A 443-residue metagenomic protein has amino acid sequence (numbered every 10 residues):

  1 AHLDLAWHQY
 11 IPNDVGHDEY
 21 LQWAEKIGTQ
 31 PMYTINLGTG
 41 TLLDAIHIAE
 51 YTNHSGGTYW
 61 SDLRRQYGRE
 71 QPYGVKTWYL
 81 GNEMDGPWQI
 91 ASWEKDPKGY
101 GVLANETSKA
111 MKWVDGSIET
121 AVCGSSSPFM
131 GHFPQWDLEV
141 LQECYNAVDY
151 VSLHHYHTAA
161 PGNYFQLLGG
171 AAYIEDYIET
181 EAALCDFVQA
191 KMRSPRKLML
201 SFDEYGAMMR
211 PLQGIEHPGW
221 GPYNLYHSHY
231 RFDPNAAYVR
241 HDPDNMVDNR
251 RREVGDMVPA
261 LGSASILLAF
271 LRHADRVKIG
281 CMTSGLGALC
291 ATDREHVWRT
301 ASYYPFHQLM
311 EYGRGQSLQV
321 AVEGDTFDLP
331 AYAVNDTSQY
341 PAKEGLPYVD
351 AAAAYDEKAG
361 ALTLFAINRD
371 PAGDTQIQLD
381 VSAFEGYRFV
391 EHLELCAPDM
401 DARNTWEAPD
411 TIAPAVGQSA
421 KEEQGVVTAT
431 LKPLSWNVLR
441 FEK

Functional and structural regions predicted by a protein language model:
A1-T158, G162, E179, D186: N-terminal catalytic cores of secreted or lumenal carbohydrate-active enzymes
A24, I48, W78, V151 (+7 more regions): Conserved, mostly hydrophobic/aromatic
T39-L43, G81, D85-Q89, S127-H132 (+6 more regions): Flexible loop/turn segments at secondary-structure boundaries
I48-T52, E94-P97, Q135-L141, L167-G169 (+3 more regions): Short secondary-structure boundary/capping segments
N146, Y150-T158, L167, A171-V188 (+2 more regions): Extended catalytic-interface subdomain
N163, L200-D350, A359: Aromatic/acidic polysaccharide-binding cleft in carbohydrate-active enzymes
E344-G386, H392-L395, L434-R440: Carbohydrate-binding surface patches
E385-V427, L431: Acidic, Ser/Thr/Pro-rich beta/coil linker or hinge segments at domain junctions
